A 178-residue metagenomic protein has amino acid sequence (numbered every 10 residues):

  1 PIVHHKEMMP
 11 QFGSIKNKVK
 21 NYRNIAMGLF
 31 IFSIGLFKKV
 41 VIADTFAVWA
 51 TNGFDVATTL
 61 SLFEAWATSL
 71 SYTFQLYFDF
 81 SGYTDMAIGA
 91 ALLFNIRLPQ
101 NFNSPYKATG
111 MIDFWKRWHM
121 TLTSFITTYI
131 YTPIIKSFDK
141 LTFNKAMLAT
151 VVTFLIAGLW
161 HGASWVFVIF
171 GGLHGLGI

Functional and structural regions predicted by a protein language model:
P1-I178: Membrane-embedded transmembrane alpha-helical bundles that form the catalytic cores of multi-pass lipid-modifying
